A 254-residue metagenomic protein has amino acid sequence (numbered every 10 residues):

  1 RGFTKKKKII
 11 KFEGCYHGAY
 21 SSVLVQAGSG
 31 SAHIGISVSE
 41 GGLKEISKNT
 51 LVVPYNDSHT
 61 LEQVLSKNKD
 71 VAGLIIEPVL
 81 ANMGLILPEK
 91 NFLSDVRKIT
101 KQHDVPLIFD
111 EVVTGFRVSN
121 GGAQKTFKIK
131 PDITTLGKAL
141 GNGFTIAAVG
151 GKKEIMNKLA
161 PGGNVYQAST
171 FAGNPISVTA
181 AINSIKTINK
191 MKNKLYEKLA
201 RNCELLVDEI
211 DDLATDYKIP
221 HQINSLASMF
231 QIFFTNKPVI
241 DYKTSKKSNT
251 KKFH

Functional and structural regions predicted by a protein language model:
R1-H254: Conserved N-terminal phosphate-binding loop of PLP-dependent enzymes in the Aspartate aminotransferase
